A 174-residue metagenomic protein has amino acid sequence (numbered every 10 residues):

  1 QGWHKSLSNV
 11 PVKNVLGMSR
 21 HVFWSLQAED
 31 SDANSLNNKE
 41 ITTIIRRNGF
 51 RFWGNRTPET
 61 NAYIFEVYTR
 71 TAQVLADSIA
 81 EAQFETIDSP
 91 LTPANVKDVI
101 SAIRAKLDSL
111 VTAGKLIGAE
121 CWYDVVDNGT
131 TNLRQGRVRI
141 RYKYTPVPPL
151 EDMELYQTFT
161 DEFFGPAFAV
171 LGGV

Functional and structural regions predicted by a protein language model:
Q1-A102, Y144-V174: Long, contiguous, structured domain-core segments that constitute the functional module of a protein
L36, N61, F65, L107 (+2 more regions): Residue-level detector of functional hotspots within protein domains
L75, C121-Y123, I140-Y142: Generic structural hydrophobic/aromatic packing signal, biased to beta-strands
K97-A119: Short, hydrophobic/π-rich interface segment
G114-R134: Long, charged, glycine-rich C-terminal linkers/tails
N132-V147: Long, well-structured alpha-helical subdomains associated with metal-dependent extracellular/ecto-lumenal hydrolases
